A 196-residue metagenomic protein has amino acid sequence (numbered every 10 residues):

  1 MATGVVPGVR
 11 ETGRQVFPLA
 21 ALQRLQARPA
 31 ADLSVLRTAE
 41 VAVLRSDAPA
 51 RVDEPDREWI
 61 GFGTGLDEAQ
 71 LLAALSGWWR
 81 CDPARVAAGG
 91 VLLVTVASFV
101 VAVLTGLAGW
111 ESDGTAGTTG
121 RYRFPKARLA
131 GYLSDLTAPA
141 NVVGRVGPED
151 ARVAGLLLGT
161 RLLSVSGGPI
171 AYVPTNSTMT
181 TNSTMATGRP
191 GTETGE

Functional and structural regions predicted by a protein language model:
G4-V9, L107-E111: Short secondary-structure junctions
V5-A31: Short helix-start
A27-F62: Surface-exposed beta-loop interaction hotspot
P49-E196: Structured alpha/beta reader/binder surfaces that contact nucleic acids or chromatin modification marks
